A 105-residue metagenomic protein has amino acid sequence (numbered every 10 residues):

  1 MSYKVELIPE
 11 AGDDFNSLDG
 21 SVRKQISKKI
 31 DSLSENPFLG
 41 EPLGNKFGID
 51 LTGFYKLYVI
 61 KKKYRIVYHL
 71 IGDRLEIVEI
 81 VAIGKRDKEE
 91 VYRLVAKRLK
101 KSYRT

Functional and structural regions predicted by a protein language model:
M1-K29: Arg/Lys-rich, positively charged N-terminal/basic patches that mediate binding to nucleic acids
M1-Y3, G53, E76-I77: Residue-level signal for beta-strand positions within conserved beta-sheet cores that form or flank
D13, S32, K85-K88: Active-site micro-motifs of SAM-dependent methyltransferase domains
F15, Y58-V59, H69: Short histidine-centered beta-strand/loop micro-motifs that create catalytic or ligand/metal-coordination sites
S32-Y58: A short, surface-exposed loop/turn module that caps and links secondary-structure elements
K62-R65, H69-T105: Enriched for short, Lys/Arg-rich terminal
